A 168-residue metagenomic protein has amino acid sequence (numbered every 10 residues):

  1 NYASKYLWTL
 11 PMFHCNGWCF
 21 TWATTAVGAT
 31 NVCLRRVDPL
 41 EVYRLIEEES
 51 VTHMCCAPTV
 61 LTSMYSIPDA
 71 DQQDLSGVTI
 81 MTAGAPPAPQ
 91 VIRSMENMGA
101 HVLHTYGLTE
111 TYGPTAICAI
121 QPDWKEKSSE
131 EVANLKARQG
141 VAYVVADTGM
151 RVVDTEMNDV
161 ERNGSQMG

Functional and structural regions predicted by a protein language model:
N1-A3, F13, L61-T62, A119 (+1 more regions): Conserved structural elements of the adenylate-forming
N1-K5, F13-H53, I67, G149: Conserved AMP-binding/adenylation subdomain of ANL enzymes
L7, F13, V32, T79-M81 (+1 more regions): Structural detector of well-ordered beta-strand residues that form the stable sheet scaffold of enzyme domains
L10, N16, R35, G84 (+2 more regions): Residues at the C-termini of beta-strands that transition into short coil/loop
P11, A57: Conserved proline-anchored active-site loop of SAM-dependent methyltransferases that bridges a beta-strand
A26, E48-C56, Y65-N134, G149 (+2 more regions): Gly/Ser/Thr-rich phosphate-binding loop
D38, V60-L61, P87: Alpha-helix capping/helix-boundary segments
G113, Q139, A146-M150, G168: Change "...and in nucleic-acid phosphodiester-cleaving endonucleases..." to "...and in nucleic-acid processing enzymes
